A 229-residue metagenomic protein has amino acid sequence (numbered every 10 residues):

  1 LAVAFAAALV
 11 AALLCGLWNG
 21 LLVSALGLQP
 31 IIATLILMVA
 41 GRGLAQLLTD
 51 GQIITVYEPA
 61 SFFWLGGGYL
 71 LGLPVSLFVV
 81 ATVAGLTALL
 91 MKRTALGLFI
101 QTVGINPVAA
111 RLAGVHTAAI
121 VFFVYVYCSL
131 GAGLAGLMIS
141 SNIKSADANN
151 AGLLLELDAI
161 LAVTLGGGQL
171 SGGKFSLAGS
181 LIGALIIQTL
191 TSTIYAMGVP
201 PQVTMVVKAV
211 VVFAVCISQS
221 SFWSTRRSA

Functional and structural regions predicted by a protein language model:
L1-A8, L13-N19, L70-D147: Helix-loop-helix "hairpin" substructures at the membrane interface of multi-pass membrane proteins
L1-M38, I182-G183: Alpha-helical transmembrane segments within multi-pass membrane transporters and channels
L9, M38, R42-L44, V79-A88 (+4 more regions): Hydrophobic core segments of alpha-helical transmembrane domains in multi-pass membrane transport and ion-translocation
L17-A25, L47-L48, L89, R93 (+5 more regions): Membrane-interface helix caps of multi-pass small-molecule transporters
L22-L28, R93, L170-A178: Membrane-helix interface "capping/anchor" motifs
L26, P30-T94, I120-F123, N142-A151 (+2 more regions): Transmembrane helix-bundle core of multi-pass membrane transporters and related energy-transducing complexes
G85, I105, L112-A119, N142 (+1 more regions): Cytosolic-side transmembrane-helix boundaries in multi-pass membrane proteins
A132, I143, D147-A209: Transmembrane alpha-helical segments in multi-pass inner-membrane proteins
